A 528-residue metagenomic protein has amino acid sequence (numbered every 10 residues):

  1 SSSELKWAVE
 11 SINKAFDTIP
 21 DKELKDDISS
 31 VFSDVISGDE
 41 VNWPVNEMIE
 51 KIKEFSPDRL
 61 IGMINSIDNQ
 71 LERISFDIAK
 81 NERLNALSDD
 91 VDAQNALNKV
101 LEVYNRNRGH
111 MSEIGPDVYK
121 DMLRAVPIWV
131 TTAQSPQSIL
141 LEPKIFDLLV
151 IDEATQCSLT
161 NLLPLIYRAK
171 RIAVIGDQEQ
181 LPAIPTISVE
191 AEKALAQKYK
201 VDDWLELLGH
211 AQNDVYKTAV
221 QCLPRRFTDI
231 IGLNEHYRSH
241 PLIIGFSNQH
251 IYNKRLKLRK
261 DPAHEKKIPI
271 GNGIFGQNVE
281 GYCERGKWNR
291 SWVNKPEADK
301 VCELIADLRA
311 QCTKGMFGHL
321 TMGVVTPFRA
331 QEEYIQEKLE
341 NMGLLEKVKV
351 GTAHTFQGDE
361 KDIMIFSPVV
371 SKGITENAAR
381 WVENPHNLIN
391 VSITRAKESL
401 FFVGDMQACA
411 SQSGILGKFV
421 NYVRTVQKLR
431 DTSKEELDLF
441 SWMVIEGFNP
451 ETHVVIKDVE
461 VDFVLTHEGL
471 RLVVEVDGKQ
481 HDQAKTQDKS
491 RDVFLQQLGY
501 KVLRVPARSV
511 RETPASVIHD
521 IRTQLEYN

Functional and structural regions predicted by a protein language model:
S2-I145: Conserved helicase NTPase catalytic core signature
G109-Y252: ASCE P-loop NTPase helicase motor core
S135-P136, T155, Q178-P182, S188-E190 (+8 more regions): Conserved nucleotide-binding/hydrolysis micro-motifs of P-loop NTPases
I145-F146, R168-R171, P224-I230, I274 (+3 more regions): Short glycine-/polar-rich loops that comprise or flank the Walker A/P-loop and associated switch/sensor motifs
S188-I231, E340, G373-V454: Helicase C-terminal subdomain and adjacent C-terminal extension
K254-E337: Conserved helicase/translocase motor-coupling segment
D307-T394, D405-S411, F419: Conserved helicase C-terminal RecA-like lobe
V455-V493, Q497, P506-E512, T523-L525: Short beta-strand-loop-alpha-helix junction that forms the active-site gateway of nucleic-acid-processing nucleases
